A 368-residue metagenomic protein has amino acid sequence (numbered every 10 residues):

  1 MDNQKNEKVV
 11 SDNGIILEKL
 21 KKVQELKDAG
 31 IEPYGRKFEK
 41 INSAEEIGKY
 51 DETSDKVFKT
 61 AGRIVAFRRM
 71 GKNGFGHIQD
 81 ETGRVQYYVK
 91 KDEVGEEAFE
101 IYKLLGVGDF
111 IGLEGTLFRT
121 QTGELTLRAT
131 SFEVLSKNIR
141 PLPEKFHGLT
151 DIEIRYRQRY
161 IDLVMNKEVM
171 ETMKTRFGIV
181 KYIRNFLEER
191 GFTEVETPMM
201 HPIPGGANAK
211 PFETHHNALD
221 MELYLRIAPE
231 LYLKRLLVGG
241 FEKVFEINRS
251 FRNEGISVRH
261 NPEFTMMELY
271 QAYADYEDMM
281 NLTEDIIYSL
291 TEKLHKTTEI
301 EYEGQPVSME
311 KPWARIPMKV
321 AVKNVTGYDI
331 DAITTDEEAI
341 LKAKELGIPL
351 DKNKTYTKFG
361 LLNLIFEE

Functional and structural regions predicted by a protein language model:
M1-E368: Class II aminoacyl-tRNA synthetase catalytic cores and aaRS-like
